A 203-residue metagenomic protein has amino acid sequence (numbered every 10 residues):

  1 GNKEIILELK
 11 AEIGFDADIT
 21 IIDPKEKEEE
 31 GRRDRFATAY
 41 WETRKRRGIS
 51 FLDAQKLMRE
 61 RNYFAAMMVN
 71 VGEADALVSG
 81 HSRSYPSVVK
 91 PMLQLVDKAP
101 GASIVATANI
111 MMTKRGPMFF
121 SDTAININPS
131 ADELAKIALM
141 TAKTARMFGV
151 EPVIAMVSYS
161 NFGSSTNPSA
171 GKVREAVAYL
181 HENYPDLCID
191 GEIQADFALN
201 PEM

Functional and structural regions predicted by a protein language model:
N2-M203: Anion-binding alpha/beta catalytic cores of soluble intermediary-metabolism enzymes, centered on
